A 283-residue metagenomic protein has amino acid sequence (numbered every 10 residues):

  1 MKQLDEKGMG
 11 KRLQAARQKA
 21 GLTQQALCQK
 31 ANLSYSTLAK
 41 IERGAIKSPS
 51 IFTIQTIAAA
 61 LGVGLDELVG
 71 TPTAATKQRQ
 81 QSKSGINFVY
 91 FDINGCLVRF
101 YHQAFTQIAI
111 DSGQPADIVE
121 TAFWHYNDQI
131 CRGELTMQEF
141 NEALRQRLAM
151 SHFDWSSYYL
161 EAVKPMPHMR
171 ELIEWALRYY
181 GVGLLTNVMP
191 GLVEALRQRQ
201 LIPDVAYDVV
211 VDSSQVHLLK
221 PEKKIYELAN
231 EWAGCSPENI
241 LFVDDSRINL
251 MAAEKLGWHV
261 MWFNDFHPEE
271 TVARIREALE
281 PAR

Functional and structural regions predicted by a protein language model:
M1-K19: A short, Lys/Arg-rich alpha-helix, primarily the initiator
G21-K40: Short alpha-helical DNA-recognition segment
Q25, M189-P190, E194-R283: Asp-based, Mg2+/Mn2+-dependent phosphohydrolase catalytic module
F52-E67: DNA major-groove recognition helix of helix-turn-helix/homeodomain DNA-binding modules
E67-Q81: Short amphipathic recognition helices of helix-turn-helix/homeodomain-type DNA-binding modules
R79-A122, K255-L256, H267: Active-site neighborhood of HAD-like aspartate-dependent phosphohydrolases
D128-S156: A metal-dependent, Asp-based hydrolase signature
Q146, F153-G183, K223: Short, acidic loop-to-helix structural element flanking the phosphoryl-transfer center in phosphate-processing enzymes
